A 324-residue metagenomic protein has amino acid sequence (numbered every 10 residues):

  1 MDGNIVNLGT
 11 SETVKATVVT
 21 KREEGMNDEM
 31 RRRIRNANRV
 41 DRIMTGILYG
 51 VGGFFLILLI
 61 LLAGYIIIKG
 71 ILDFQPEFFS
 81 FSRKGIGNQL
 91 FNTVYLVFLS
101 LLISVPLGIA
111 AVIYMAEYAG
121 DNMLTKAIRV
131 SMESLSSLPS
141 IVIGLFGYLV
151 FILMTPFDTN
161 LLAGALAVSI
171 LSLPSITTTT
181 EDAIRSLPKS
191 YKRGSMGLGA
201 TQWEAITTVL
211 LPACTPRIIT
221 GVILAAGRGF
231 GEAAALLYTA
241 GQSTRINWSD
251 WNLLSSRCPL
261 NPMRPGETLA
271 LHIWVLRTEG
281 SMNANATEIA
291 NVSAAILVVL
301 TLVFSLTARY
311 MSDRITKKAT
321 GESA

Functional and structural regions predicted by a protein language model:
M1-V51, R309-A324: Transmembrane alpha-helical segments of polytopic membrane transport and secretion proteins
G25-G50, Y65-L102, D121, V275-T287: Periplasmic/extracellular loop-to-transmembrane helix junction in inner-membrane transport proteins
I57-I60, P106-I113, V142, A163 (+5 more regions): Membrane-embedded alpha-helices of multi-pass transport/permease systems
F78-K84, L236-L297: Interhelical loop and adjacent transmembrane-helix boundary motif in polytopic membrane transport permeases
S100-M132, L145, L153, A308-K317: Transmembrane-helix boundary motif in ABC transporter permease subunits
L101, Q202-Q242: Transmembrane alpha-helices
E133-S169: Generic hydrophobic transmembrane alpha-helix motif, especially the helices
